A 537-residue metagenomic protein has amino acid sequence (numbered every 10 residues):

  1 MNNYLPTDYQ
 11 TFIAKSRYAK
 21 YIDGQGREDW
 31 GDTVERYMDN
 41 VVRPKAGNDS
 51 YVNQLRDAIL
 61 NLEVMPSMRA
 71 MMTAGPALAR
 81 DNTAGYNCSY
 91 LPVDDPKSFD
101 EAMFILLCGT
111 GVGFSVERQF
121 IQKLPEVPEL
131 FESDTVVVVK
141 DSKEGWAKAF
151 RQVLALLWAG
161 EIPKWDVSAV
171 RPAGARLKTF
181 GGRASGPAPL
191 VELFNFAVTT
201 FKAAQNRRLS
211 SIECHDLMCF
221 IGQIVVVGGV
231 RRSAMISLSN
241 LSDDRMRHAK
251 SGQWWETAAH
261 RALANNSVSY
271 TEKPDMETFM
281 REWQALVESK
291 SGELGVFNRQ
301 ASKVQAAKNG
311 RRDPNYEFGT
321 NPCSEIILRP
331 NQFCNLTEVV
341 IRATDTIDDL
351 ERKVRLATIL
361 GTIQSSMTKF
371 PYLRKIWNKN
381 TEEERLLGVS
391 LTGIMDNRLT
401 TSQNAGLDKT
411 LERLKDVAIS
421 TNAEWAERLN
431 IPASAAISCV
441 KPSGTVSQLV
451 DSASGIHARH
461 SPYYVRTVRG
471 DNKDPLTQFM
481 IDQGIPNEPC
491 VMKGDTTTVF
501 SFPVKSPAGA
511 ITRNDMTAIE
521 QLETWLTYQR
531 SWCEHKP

Functional and structural regions predicted by a protein language model:
M1-P537: Extended catalytic cores of very large enzyme megasubunits
